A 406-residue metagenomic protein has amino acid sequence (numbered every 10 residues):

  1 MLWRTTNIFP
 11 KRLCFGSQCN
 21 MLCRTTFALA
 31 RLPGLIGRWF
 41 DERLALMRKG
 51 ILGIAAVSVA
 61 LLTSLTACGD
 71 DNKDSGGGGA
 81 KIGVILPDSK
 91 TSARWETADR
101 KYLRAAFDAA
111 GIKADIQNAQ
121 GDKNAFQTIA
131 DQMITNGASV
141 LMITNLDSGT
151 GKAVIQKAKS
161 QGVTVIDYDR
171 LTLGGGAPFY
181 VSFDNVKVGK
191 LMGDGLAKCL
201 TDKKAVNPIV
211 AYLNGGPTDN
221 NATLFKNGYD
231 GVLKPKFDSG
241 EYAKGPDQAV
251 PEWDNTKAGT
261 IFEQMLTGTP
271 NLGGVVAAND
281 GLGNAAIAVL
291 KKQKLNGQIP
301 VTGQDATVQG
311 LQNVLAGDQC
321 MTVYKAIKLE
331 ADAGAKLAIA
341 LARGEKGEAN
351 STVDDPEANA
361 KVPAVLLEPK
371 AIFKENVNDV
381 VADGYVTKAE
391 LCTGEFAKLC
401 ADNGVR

Functional and structural regions predicted by a protein language model:
L2-F9, L13-C14: Extreme N-terminal basic, low-complexity initiation segments that serve as generic localization/processing leaders
R4, S17, I36-R43, K49-I51 (+1 more regions): A residue-level marker of the well-folded mature domains of exported/periplasmic proteins
C23, F27-T66: Sec-dependent bacterial lipoprotein signal peptides
